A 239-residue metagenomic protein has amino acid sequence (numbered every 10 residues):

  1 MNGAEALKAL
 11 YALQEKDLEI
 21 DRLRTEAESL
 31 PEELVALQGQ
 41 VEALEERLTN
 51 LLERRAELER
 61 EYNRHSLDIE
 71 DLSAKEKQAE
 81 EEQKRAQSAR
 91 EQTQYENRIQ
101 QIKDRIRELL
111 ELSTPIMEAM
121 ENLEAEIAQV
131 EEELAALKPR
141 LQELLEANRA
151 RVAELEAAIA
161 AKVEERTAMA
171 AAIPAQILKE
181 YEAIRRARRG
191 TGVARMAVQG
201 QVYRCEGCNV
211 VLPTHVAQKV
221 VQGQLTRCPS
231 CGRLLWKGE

Functional and structural regions predicted by a protein language model:
G3-A56, V130-L137, Q142-L144: Short, charge-rich amphipathic alpha-helices with coiled-coil/heptad character
L44-I99, L112, I116-N148, L155: Extended alpha-helical coiled-coil "stalk/arm" regions that act as elongated linkers or oligomerization scaffolds
R98-I106, I159-R166: Short amphipathic alpha-helical coiled-coil/interface segments
L141-E206: Coiled-coil termination/hinge junctions
C205, C228-C231: Short cysteine-rich clusters marking metal-coordination/redox-active sites
L212, L235: Cys/His-rich microdomains that often coordinate metals
Q218-L225: Short linker/helix segments within small regulatory modules
